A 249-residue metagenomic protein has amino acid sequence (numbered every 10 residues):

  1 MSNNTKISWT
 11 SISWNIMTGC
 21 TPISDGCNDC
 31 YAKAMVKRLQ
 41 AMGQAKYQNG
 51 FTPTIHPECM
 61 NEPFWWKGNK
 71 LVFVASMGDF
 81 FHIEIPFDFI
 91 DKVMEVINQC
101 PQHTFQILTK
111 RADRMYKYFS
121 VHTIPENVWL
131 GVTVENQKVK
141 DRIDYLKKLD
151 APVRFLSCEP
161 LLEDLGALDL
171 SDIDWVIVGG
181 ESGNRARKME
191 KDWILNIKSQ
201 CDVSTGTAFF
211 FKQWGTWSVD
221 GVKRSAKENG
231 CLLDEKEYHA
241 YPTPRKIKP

Functional and structural regions predicted by a protein language model:
M1-T18, L39-A41, L162, A167-P249: Auxiliary Fe-S-binding modules of radical SAM enzymes
S2-I23, N28-V128, Q137-I143, L165-L170: Conserved Radical SAM active-site core
K33, Q48-N49, D91-E95, P125-N127 (+4 more regions): Short, low-complexity, polar/charged sequence segments that are solvent-exposed and flexible
L71-F73, T104-Q106, N127-G131, V153-S157 (+2 more regions): Structural preference for beta-strand elements that scaffold enzyme active sites
S76, V132-V134, G180: Short glycine-centered, acidic/aromatic-flanked micro-motifs in structured strand/loop junctions that mark active-site
V96-H103, Y145, L149-P152, I197-A208: A structural motif corresponding to the C-terminal end of an alpha-helix and its immediate exit/capping segment
A112-Y116, L146-L149, T216-S218: Noncatalytic linker/hinge segments flanking ATPase motor cores
E126-I173, K188-L195: Short loop-to-alpha-helix "cap/lid" segments that border enzyme active sites across diverse enzyme classes
